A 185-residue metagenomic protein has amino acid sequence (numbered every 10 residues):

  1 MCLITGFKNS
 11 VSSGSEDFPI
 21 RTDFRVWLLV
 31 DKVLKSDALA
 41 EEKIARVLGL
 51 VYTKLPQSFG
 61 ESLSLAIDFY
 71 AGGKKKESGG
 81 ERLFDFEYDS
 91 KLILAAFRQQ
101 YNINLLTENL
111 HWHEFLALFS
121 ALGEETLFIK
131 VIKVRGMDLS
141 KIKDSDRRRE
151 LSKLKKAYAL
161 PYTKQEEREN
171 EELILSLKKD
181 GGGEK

Functional and structural regions predicted by a protein language model:
M1-D17, V33-K185: Charged interaction scaffolds used for protein-protein
R21-L28: A short, sequence-level motif marking secondary-structure junctions
